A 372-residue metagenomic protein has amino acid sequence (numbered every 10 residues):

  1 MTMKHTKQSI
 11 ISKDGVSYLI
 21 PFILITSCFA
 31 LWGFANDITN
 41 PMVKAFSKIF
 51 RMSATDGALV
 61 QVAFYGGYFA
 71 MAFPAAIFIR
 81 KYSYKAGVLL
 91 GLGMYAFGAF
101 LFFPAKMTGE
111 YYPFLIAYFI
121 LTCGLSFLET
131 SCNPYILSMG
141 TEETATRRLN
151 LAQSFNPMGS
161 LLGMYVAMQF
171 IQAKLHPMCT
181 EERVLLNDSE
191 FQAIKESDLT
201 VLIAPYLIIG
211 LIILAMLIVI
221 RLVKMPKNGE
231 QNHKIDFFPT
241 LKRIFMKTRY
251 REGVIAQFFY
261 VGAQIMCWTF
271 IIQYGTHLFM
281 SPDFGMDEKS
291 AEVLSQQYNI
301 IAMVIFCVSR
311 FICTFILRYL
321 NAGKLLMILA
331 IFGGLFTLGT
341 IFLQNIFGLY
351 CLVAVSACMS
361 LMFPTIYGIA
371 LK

Functional and structural regions predicted by a protein language model:
M1-C28, W32, K48, K242: Cytosolic juxtamembrane N-terminal segment immediately preceding the first transmembrane helix of multi-pass
I20-F50, C132-N133, C267-G275: Extracytoplasmic
T39-V43, G163-K174, I244-I300: Extracytoplasmic gate region of multi-pass secondary transporters
L59-I79, I300-I312: Central cavity-lining transmembrane alpha-helices of secondary-active solute carriers, predominantly the Major
G93-T108, I331-Q344: C-terminal ends and interior cores of transmembrane alpha-helices in multi-pass membrane transporters/permeases
E110-S131, F347-F363: Hydrophobic core of transmembrane alpha-helices in multi-pass small-molecule transporters, especially MFS/SLC-type
F127-T141, S360-K372: Intracellular juxtamembrane helix-capping segments at the cytosolic ends of symmetry-related transmembrane helices
